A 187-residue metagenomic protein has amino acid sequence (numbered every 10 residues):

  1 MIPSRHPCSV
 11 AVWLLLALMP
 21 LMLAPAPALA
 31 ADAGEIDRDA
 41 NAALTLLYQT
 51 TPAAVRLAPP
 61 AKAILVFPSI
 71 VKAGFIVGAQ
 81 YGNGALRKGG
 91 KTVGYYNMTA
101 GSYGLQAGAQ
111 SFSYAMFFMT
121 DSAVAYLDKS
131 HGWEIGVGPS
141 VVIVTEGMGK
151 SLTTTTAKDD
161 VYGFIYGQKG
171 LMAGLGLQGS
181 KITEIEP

Functional and structural regions predicted by a protein language model:
M1-C8: N-terminal secretory signal peptides that target proteins for export/translocation
A11-A24: Bacterial N-terminal signal peptides
A24-A30: Sec/Tat signal peptide C-region and signal peptidase I cleavage site
A31-P187: Small-residue-enriched, tightly packed secondary-structure blocks
